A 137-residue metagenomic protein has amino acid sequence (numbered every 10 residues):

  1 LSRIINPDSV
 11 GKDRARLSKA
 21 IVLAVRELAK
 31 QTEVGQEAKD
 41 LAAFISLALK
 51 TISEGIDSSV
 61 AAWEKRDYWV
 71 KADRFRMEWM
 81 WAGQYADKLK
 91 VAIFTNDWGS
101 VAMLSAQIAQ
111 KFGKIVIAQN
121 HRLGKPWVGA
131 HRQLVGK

Functional and structural regions predicted by a protein language model:
L1-A42, S46: Short terminal alpha-helical segments
V25-Q31, V60, V128-K137: Unusually extended, aromatic-enriched hydrophobic runs near protein termini
L41-R66: Short, charge-rich, low-complexity alpha-helical interaction segments
D57-A118: Amphipathic protein-protein interaction modules
A109-K137: Alpha-helical oligomerization segments
